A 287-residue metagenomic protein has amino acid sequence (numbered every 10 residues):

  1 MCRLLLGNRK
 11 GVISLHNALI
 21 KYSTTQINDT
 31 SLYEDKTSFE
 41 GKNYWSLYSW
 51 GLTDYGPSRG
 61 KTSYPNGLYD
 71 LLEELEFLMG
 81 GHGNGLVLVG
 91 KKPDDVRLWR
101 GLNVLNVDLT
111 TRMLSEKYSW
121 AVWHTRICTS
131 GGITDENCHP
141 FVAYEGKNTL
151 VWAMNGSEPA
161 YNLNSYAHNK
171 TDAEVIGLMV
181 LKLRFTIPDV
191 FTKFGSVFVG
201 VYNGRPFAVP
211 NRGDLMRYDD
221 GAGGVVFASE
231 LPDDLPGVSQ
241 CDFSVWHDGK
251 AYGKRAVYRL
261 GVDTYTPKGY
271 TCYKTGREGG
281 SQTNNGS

Functional and structural regions predicted by a protein language model:
M1-S287: Conserved short alpha-helical segments that host acidic/polar catalytic motifs at enzyme active sites
